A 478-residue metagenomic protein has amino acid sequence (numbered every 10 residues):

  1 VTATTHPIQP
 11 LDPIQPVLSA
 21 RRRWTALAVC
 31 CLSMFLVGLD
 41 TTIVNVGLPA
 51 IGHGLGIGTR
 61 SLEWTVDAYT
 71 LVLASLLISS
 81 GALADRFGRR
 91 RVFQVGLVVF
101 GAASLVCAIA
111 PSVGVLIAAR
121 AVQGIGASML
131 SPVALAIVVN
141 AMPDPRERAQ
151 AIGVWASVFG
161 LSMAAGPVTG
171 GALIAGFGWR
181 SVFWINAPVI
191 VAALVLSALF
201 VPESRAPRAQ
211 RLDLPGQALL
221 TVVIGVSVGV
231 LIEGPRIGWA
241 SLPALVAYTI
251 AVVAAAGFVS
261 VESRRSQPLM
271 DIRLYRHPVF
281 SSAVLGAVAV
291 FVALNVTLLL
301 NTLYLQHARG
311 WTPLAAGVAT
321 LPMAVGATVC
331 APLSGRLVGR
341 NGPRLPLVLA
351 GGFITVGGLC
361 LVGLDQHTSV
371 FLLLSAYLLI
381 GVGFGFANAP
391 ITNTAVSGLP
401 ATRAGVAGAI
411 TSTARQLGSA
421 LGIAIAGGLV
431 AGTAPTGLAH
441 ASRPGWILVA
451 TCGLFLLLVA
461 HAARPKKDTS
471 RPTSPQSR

Functional and structural regions predicted by a protein language model:
V1-R22, A206, A463-R478: Intrinsic disorder in cytosolic terminal tails and internal cytosolic loops of multi-pass membrane transporters
T2-L199, P332-S334, N341-T355, L359-Q366 (+4 more regions): Transmembrane-helix bundle of Major Facilitator Superfamily
R23-L39, V44-V46, T59, L242-I250 (+2 more regions): 12-transmembrane solute porter fold
Y69, L116, A209, T411-S412: Catalytic tyrosine of NAD(P)H-dependent dehydrogenase/reductases that use a Tyr as the general acid/base
S75, M129, A192, V222-G225 (+2 more regions): Residue-level signal for the membrane-embedded core of alpha-helical transmembrane segments, especially mid-helix
S112, D144, A175-G176, A198-A206 (+7 more regions): Transmembrane helix-loop junctions in multipass membrane proteins, especially transporters and channels
I137, A141, A172, F200 (+6 more regions): A residue-level signal for alpha-helical anchor/packing sites in multi-pass solute transporters
G153, A175-A289, A293, W311-T312 (+4 more regions): Hydrophobic transmembrane-helix bundles of small-molecule transporters
